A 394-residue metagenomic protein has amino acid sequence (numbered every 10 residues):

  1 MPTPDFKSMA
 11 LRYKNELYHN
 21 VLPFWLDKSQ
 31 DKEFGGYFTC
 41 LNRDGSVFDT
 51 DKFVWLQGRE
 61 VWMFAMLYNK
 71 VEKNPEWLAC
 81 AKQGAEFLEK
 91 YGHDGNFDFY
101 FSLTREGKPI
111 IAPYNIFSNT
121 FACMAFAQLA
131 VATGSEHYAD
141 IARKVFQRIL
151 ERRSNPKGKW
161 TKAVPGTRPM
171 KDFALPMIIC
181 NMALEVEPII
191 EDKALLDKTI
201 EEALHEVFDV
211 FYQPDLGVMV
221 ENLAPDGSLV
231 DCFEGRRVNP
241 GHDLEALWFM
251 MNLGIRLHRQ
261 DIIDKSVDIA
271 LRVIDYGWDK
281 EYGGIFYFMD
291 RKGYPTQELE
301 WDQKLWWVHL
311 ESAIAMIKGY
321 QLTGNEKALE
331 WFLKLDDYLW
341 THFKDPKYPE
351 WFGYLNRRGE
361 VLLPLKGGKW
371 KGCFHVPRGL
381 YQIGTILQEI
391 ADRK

Functional and structural regions predicted by a protein language model:
M1-K394: Glycan-recognition and catalytic cores of secretory/periplasmic carbohydrate-active enzymes
